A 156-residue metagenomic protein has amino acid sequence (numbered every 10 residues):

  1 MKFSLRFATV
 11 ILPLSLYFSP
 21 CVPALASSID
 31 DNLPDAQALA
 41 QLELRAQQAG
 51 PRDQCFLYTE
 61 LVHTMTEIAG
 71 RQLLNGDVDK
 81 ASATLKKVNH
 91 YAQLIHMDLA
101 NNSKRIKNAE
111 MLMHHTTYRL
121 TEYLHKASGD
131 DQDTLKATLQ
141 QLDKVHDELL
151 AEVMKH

Functional and structural regions predicted by a protein language model:
M1-S4: N-terminal secretory signal peptides that target proteins for export/translocation
R6-A8, A36-Q37: Short hydrophobic/aromatic segments of transmembrane alpha-helices and their interfaces
A8-P20: Bacterial N-terminal signal peptides
L25-H156: Long, charged/polar, soluble alpha-helical segments
